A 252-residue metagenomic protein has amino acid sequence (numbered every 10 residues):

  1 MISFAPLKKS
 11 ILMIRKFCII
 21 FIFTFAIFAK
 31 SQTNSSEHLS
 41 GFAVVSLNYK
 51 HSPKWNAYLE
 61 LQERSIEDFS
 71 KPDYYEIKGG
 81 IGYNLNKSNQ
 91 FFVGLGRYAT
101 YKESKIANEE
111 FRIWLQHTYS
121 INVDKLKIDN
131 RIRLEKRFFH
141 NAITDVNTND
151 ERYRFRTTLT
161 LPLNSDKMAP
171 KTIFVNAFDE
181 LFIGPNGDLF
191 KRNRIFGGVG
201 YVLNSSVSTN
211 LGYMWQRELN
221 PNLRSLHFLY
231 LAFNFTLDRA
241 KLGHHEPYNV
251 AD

Functional and structural regions predicted by a protein language model:
M1-S35: Bacterial Sec-dependent N-terminal signal peptides
T33-N84, Q90: Start-of-domain marker
E37-G41, D73-Y75, E109-I113, N147-F155 (+2 more regions): Residues that define the transmembrane beta-barrel architecture of outer-membrane proteins
V45-Y49, G79-Y83, L115-Y119, F155-L163 (+2 more regions): Residues on the lipid-exposed face of transmembrane beta-strands in outer-membrane beta-barrel proteins
P53-K54, S88, N122-I128, L163-I173 (+2 more regions): Short loop/turn motifs that connect adjacent beta-strands in outer-membrane beta-barrel proteins
A57-L59, F91-V93, I128-I132, I173-A177 (+2 more regions): Transmembrane beta-strands of outer-membrane beta-barrel proteins
L61-E67, L95-Y101, I121-V123, L134-F138 (+4 more regions): Transmembrane beta-strands of outer-membrane beta-barrel pores
R131-N210, M214-R217, V250-D252: Outer-membrane beta-barrel transmembrane domain signature
